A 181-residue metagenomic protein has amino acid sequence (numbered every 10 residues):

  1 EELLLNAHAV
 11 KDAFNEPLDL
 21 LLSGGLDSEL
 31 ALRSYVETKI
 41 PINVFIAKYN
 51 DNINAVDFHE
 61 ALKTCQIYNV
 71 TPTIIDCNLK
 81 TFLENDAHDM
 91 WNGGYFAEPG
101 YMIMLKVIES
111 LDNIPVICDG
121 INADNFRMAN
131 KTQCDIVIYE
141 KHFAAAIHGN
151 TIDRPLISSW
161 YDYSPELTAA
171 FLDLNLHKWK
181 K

Functional and structural regions predicted by a protein language model:
E1-P17, K39, N43-N50, A55-K181: Nucleotide-activated chemistry modules centered on ATP-dependent adenylation/adenylyltransferase
G25: Conserved G/P- and acidic residue-centered "switch" motifs that form tight phosphate/ATP-binding loops in soluble
S28-E29, D124: Short, electropositive, low-hydrophobicity segments enriched in small/polar residues
L30-E37: Active-site signature of alpha/beta-hydrolase-fold catalytic machinery across serine- and Asp/Cys-nucleophile hydrolases
